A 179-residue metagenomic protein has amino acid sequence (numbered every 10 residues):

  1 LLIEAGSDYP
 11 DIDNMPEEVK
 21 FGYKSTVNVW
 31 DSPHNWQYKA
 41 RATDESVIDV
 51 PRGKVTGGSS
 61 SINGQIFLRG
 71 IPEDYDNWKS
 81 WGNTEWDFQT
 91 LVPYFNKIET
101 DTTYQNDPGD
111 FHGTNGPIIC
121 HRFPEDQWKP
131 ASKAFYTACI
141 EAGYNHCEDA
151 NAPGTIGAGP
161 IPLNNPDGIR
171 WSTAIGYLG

Functional and structural regions predicted by a protein language model:
L1-G179: N-terminal redox-cofactor-binding region of secreted/periplasmic oxidoreductases
